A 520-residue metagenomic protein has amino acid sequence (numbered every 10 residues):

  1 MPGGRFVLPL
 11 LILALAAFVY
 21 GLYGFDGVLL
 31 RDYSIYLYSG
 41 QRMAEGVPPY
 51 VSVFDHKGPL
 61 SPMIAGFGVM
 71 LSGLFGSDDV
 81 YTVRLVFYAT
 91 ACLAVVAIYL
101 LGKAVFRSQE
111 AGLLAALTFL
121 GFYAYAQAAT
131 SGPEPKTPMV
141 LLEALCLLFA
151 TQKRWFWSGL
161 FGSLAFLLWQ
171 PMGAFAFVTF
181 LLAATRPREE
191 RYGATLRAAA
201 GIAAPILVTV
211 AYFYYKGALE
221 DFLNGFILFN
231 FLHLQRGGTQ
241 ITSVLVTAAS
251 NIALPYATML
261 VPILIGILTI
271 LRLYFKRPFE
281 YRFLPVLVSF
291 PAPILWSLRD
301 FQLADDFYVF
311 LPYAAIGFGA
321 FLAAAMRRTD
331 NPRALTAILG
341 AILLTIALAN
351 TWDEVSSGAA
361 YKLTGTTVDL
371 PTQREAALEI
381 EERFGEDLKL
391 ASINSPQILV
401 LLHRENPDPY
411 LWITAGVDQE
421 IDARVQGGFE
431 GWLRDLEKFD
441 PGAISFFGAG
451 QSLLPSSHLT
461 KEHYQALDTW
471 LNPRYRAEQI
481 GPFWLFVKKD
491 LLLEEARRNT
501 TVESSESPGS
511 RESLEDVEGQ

Functional and structural regions predicted by a protein language model:
P2-G4, A104-V105, P187-A198, I265-V288 (+3 more regions): Membrane-interface helix-loop-helix junctions at transmembrane boundaries of multi-pass membrane enzymes, predominantly
G4, I98-Y123, V140-L141, F156-W157 (+1 more regions): Transmembrane-helix signature of polytopic, membrane-embedded enzymes that assemble or transfer cell-envelope glycans
H56, S158, F177, E354-S357 (+4 more regions): Short periplasmic/luminal acceptor-recognition loop of GT-C membrane glycosyltransferases, typified by
P59, M63, L74-V96: Loop-to-helix entry region of an early transmembrane alpha helix in multi-pass inner-membrane enzymes
L60, V86-T90, L114-G121, Y125-L145 (+3 more regions): Multi-pass, polyprenyl lipid-linked donor-dependent membrane glycosyltransferases
P138, E143-S158, A184, M259 (+2 more regions): Membrane-interface transmembrane helices that cradle and orient dolichyl/undecaprenyl
E143-F149, W155-Q170, F175-A183, A203-A204 (+1 more regions): Membrane-interface alpha helices of multi-pass inner-membrane proteins
P293, R299-A334, I338: Hydrophobic/aromatic-rich transmembrane helices and adjacent perimembrane loops
